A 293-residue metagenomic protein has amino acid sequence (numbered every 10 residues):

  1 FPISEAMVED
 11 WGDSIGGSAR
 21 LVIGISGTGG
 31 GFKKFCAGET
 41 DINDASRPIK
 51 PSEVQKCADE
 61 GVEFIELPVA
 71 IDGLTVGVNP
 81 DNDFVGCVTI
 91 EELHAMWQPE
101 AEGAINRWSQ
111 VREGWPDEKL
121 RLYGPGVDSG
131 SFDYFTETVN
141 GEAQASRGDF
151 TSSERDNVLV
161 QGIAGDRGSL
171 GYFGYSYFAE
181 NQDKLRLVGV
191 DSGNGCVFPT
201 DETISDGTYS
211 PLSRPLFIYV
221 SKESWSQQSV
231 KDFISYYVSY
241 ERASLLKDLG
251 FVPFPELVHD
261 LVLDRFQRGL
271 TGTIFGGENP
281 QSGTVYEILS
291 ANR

Functional and structural regions predicted by a protein language model:
F1-R293: Flexible loop/hinge segments at secondary-structure junctions
